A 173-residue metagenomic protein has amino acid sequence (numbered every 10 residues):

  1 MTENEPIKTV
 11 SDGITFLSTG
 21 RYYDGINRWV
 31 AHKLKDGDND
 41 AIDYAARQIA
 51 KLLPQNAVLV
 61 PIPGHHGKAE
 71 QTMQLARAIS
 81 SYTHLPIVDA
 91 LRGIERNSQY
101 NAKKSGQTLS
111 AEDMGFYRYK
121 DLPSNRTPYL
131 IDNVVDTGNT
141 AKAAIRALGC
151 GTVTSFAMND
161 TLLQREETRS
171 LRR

Functional and structural regions predicted by a protein language model:
M1-V58, G93-S124, T161: Active-site-facing substrate-recognition patch
K35-D36, P63-K68: Short histidine/acidic/glycine/proline-rich micro-motifs that form metal- and phosphate-coordinating active-site loops
K51, S81, R146-C150: Short, well-ordered alpha-helices that flank and scaffold nucleotide-derived cofactor binding pockets
N56-H65, P128: Short glycine-rich phosphate-binding loop at a beta-alpha junction
V60, A76, V153: Residue-level signal for inorganic ion chemistry
G67-Q71, L162-Q164: Short, charged/polar "capping" segments at the starts of alpha-helices and the immediately preceding loops
A69-I87: Substrate-recognition/cap helix-loop segment adjacent to the acidic, metal-dependent catalytic center of Asp-based
A90, Q99-R173: PRPP/pyrophosphate-binding module of the type I phosphoribosyltransferase fold
